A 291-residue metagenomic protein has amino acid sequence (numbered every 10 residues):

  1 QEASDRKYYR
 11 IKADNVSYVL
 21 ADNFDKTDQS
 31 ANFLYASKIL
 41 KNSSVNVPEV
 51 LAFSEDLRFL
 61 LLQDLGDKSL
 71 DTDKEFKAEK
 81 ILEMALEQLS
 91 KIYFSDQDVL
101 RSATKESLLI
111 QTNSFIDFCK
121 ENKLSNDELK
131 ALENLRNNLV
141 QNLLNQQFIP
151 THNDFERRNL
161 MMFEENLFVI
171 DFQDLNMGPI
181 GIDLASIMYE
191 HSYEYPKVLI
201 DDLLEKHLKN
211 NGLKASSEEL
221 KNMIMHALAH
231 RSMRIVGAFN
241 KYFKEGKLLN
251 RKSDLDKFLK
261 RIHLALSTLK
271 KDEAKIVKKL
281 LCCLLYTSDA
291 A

Functional and structural regions predicted by a protein language model:
Q1: Protein kinase glycine-rich loop
R6-I11, I92, N137-I182, E194: Active-site acidic catalytic loop and adjacent metal/ATP-binding pocket of ATP-dependent phosphoryl transfer enzymes
Y9-K105: ATP-binding pocket architecture of kinase catalytic cores
P48, D73-N126, Q146-F148, N176-M177 (+1 more regions): A cross-family kinase active-site recognition segment
S102-E106, S216-L228, S253: All-alpha amphipathic helical-bundle segments outside canonical DNA-binding/catalytic cores that form hydrophobic
N113-N122, I180-K214, H226-K247, F258-L266: Active-site activation/catalytic loop segments of kinase-like enzymes and analogous catalytic loops in related
L281-L284: Eukaryote-biased recognition of C-terminal alpha-helical segments
Y286-A291: Conserved small/polar residues in nucleotide/adenosyl-binding loops
